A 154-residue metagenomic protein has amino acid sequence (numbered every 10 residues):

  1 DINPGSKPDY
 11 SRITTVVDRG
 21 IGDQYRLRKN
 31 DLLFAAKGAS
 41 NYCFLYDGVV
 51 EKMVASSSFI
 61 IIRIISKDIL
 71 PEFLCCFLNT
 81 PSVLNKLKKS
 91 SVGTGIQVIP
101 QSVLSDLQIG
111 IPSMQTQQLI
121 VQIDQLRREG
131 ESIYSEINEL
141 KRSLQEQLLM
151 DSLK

Functional and structural regions predicted by a protein language model:
D1-K29: Sequence-specific dsDNA recognition surfaces
D1-N3, R26-Y42, F77-N85: Short Ser/Thr-interspersed hydrophobic loop/turn segments at strand-loop and sheet-helix junctions that line or gate
I21-G22, V49, T94: A structural connector/turn signal
A36-C76: A short beta-sheet element
M53-F59, G93-Q118: A short glycine-rich beta-alpha junction/loop motif
D68-S105: Short, positively charged
L70-C75, S105-E139: Amphipathic alpha-helical segments
S135-K154: Short amphipathic coiled-coil heptad-repeat segments
